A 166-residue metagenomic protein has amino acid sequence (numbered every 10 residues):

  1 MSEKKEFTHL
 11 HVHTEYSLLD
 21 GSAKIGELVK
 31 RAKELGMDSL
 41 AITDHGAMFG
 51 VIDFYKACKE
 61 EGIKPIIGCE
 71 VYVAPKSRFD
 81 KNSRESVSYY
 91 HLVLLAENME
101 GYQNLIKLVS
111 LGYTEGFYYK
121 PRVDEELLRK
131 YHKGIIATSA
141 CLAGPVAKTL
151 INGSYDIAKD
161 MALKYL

Functional and structural regions predicted by a protein language model:
M1-L166: Phosphodiester-processing cores and adjacent nucleic acid-binding clamps
